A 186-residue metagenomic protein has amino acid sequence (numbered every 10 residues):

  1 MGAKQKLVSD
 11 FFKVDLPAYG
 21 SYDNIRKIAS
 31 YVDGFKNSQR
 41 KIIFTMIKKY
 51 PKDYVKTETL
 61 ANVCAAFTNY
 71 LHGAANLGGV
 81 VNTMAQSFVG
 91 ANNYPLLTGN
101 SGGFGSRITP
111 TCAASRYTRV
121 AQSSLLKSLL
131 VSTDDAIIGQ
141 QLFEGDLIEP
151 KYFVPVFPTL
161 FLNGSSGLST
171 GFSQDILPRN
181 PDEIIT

Functional and structural regions predicted by a protein language model:
M1-T186: Catalytic phosphate-handling regions of large nucleic-acid enzymes and associated NTPases
